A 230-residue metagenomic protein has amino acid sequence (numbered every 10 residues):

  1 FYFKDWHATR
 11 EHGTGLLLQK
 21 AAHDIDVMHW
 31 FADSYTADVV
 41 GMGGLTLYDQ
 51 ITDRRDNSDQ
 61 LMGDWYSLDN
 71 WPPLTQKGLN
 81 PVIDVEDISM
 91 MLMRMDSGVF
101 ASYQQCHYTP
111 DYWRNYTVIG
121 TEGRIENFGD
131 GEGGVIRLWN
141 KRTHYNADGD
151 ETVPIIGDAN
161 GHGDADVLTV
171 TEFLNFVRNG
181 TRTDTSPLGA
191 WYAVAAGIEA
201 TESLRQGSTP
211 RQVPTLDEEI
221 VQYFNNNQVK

Functional and structural regions predicted by a protein language model:
F1-P81, G207: Predominantly a Rossmann-like dinucleotide-binding segment in NAD(P)-dependent oxidoreductases
A22, F100, Q104-W113: Glycine-rich phosphate/pyrophosphate-binding beta-alpha loops
D24-I25, V170-T171, G197: A general structural signal for well-ordered alpha-helical segments in protein cores
W30-S34, M93-V99: A structural motif corresponding to the C-terminal end of an alpha-helix and its immediate exit/capping segment
M42, S102-Q105, N127-F128: Beta-strand scaffold of nucleotide-dependent catalytic cores
L45-S97, R114-Y192, P210, I220-K230: C-terminal glycine/acidic-rich active-site capping loop/insertion
A196-Q206: Short arginine-rich
